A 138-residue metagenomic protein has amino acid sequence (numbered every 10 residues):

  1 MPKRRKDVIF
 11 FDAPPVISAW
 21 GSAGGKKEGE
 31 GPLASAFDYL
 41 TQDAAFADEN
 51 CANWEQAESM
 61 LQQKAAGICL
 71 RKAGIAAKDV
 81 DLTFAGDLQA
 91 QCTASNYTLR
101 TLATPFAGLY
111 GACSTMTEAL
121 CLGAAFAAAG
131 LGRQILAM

Functional and structural regions predicted by a protein language model:
M1-A107: Conserved "HGTGT" condensation-loop signature of ketosynthase/thiolase-family condensing enzymes that catalyze
G86-Q91, C113-S114, M138: Acidic, glycine-rich active-site loops and adjacent beta-strand->loop/helix elements that engage anionic groups
L109-A137: Active-site-proximal alpha-helical scaffold in enzymes
